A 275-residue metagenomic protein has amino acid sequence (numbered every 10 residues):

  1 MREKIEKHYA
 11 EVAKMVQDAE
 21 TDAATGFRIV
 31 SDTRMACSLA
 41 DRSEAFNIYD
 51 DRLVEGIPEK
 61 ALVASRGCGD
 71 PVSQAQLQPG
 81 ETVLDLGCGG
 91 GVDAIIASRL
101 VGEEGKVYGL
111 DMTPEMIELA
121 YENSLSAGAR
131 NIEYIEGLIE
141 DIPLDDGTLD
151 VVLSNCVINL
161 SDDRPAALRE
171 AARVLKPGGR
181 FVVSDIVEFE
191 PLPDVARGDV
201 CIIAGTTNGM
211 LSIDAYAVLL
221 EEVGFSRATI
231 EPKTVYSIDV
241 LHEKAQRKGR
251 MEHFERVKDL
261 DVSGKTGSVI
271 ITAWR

Functional and structural regions predicted by a protein language model:
M1-S43: N-terminal auxiliary segments of SAM/dcSAM-dependent transferases
V12-M15, V223-R275: C-terminal lobe and adjacent flexible extensions of AdoMet/dcAdoMet transferase-like proteins
I29-T82, D93-L100: Conserved alpha-helix/loop element of class I SAM-dependent methyltransferases that forms part of the SAM/SAH-binding
P79, E140-V151: A short acidic, Gly/Pro-enriched loop at the edge of an enzyme's catalytic core that lines a small-molecule cofactor
T113-E115: Conserved SAM/SAH-binding beta-strand->alpha-helix loop
A127-D141: Conserved SAM-binding strand-loop segment of SAM-dependent methyltransferases
P165-R180: A short glycine-rich, Lys/Arg-flanked "PGG" loop and its adjoining helix->strand segment in the class I
V187-T207: Short, glycine-/aromatic-enriched active-site segment of Class I SAM-dependent methyltransferases
